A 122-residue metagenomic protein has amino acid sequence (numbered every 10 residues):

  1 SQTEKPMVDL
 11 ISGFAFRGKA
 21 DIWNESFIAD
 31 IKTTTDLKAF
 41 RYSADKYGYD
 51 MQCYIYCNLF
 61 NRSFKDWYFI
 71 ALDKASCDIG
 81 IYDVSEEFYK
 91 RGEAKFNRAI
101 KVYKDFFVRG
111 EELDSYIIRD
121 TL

Functional and structural regions predicted by a protein language model:
S1-S26: Active-site metal-binding core of divalent-cation-utilizing nuclease and nuclease-like domains
Q2, W23-I31, D66-A71: A structural signal for short, well-ordered beta-strand segments and their strand-loop junctions that often border
V8, T34-D36, K74-S76: Short, solvent-exposed loop/turn segments at secondary-structure junctions
L10-K19, T35, N97, R119-L122: Glycosyltransferase-associated regions of secretory-pathway enzymes, highlighting luminal stem/catalytic domains
I11, T33-D36, N61, K104: Hydrophobic/aromatic-lined pockets within catalytic cores
G18-R41, Y56: Conserved catalytic cores of phosphodiester-cleaving nucleases, focusing on short active-site segments
Y42-D45, I55-L122: Metal-dependent nuclease catalytic regions and adjoining charged, substrate-binding loops involved in nucleic-acid end
Y49-Q52: Catalytic-loop motifs flanking and including active-site residues across diverse enzymes
